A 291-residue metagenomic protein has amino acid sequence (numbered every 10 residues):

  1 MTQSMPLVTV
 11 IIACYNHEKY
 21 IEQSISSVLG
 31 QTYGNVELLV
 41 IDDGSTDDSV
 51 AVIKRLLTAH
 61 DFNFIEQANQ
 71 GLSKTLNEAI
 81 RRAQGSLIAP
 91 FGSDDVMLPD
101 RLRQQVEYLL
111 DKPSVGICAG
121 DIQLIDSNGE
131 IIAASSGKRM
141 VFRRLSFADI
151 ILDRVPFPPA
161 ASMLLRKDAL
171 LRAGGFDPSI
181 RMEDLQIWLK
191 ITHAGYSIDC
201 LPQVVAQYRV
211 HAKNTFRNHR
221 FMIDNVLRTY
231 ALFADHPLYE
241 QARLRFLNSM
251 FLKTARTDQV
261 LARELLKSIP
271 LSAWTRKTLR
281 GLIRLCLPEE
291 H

Functional and structural regions predicted by a protein language model:
M1-L29: N-proximal low-complexity "stem/linker" segments adjacent to membrane-targeting elements
K19-E22, D47-R55, V96, D100: Acidic helix N-cap motif at the loop->helix transition within catalytic regions of sugar-transfer enzymes
S27, D42-A51, Q70, G92: A conserved acidic beta->alpha catalytic loop
Q67-A83, Q104: Glycine-rich, basic loop-to-helix element that forms the pyrophosphate-binding segment of sugar-nucleotide handling
R81, R139-T229: Conserved nucleotide-sugar donor-binding catalytic segment
I88: Short aromatic/hydrophobic "clamp" motif used to bind/position activated sugar donors
D100-A133: Conserved donor NDP-sugar-binding/catalytic core segment of glycosyltransferases
Q186, H193, I198, V205-H291: C-terminal subregions of glycosyltransferases and related glycan-biosynthesis enzymes
